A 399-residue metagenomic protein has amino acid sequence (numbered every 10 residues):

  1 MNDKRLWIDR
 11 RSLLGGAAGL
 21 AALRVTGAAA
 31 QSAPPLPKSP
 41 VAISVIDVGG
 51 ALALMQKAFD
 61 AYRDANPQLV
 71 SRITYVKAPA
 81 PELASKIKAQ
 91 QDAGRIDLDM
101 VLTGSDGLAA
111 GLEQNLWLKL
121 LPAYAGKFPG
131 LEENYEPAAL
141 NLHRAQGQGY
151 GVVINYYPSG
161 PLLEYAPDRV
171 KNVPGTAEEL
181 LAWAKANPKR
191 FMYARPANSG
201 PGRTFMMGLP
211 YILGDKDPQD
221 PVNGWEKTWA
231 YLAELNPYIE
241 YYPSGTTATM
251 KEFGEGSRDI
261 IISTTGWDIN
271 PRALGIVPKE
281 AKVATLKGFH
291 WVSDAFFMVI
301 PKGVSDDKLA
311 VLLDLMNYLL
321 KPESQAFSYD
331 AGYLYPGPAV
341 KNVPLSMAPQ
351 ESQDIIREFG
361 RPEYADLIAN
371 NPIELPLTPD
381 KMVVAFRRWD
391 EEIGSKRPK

Functional and structural regions predicted by a protein language model:
M1-I8, S12-L23: N-terminal secretory signal peptides
A33-A109, K251: Early extracytoplasmic/lumenal segment of secretory-pathway proteins
V48-Q56, A78-P81, T103-A248: Extracytoplasmic ligand-binding site segments that recognize negatively charged/polar headgroups
G107-A110, I260-K279: A ligand-binding cleft/hinge motif common to bilobed small-molecule-binding domains
L162-R169, P210-G214, A295-K308, F327-S328: A bilobed periplasmic-binding-protein/Venus flytrap-type ligand-binding module shared by bacterial periplasmic
W229-L235, P243, P278-K302: Periplasmic-binding protein-like
M298-A369: Mature extracytoplasmic/periplasmic domains
P362-K399: Conserved C-terminal helix/tail region of periplasmic/extracytoplasmic solute-binding proteins
